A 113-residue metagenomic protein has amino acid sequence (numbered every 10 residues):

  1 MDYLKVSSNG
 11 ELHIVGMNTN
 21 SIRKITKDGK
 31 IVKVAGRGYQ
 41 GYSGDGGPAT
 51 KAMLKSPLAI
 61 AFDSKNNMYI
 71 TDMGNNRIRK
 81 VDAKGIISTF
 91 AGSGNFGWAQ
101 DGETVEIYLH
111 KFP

Functional and structural regions predicted by a protein language model:
M1-Y3, K30-S56, I86-P113: Gly/Pro-rich loop segments of beta-rich domains
V6-N9, F62-K65: Residue-level detector of Asp-centered blade-edge/turn motifs that repeat once per structural unit in beta-propeller
E11-H13, N67-I70: Conserved beta-propeller blade signature
M17, M73: Short loop/turn segments immediately following the C-termini of beta-strands
N20-K24, K30, N76-K80, I86: A short loop-to-beta-strand structural motif that recurs across blades of beta-propeller domains
